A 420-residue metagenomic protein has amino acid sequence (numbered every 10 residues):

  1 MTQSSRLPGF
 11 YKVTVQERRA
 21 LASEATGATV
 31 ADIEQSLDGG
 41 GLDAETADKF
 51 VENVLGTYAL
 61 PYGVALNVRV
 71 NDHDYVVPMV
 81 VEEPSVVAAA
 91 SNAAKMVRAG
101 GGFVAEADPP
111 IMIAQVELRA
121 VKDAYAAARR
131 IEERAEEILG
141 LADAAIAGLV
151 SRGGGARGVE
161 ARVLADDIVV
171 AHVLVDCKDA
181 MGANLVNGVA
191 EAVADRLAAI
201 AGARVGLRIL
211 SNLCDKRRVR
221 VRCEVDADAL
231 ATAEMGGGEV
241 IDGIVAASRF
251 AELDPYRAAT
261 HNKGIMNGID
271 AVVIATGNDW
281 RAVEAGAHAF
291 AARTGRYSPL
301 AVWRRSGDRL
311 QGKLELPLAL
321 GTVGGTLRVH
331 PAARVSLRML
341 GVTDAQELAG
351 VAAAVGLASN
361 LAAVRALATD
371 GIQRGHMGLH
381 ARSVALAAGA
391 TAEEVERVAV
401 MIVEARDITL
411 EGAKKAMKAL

Functional and structural regions predicted by a protein language model:
M1-Y75, M79, E83, F103 (+4 more regions): Acidic/polar, glycine-rich intrinsically disordered N-terminal extensions of enzymes
T2-D48, A90-S91, K95-R98, A124-R152 (+9 more regions): Alpha/propeptide regions of enzymes that mature by internal proteolysis
I33, G102-D108, A145-G158, I200-N212 (+7 more regions): Flexible, glycine/charged-enriched surface loops at secondary-structure junctions
A47-F50, G56-L174, M181: Small-residue-rich
P61-V86, K178-V186, E252-G277, G356-R365 (+1 more regions): Conserved phosphate/anionic-ligand binding catalytic regions in large, soluble enzymes, centered on
G100-E132, A291-A353, S359: A structural-propensity feature for long, helix-poor, extended segments
M181, V186-A332: Glycine-rich anion/phosphate-binding loop at the beta-strand->alpha-helix junction
P317-L420: Catalytic-core signal marking the mid-to-C-terminal active-site face
